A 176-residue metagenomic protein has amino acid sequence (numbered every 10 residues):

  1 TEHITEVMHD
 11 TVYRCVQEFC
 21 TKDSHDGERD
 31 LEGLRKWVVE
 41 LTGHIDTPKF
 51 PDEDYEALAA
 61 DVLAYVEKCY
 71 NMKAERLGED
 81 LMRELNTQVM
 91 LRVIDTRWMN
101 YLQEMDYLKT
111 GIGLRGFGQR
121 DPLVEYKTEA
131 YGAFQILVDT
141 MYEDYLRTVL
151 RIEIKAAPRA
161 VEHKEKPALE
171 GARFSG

Functional and structural regions predicted by a protein language model:
T1-G176: Extended, charged helical/alpha-beta scaffold domains that provide interaction surfaces
